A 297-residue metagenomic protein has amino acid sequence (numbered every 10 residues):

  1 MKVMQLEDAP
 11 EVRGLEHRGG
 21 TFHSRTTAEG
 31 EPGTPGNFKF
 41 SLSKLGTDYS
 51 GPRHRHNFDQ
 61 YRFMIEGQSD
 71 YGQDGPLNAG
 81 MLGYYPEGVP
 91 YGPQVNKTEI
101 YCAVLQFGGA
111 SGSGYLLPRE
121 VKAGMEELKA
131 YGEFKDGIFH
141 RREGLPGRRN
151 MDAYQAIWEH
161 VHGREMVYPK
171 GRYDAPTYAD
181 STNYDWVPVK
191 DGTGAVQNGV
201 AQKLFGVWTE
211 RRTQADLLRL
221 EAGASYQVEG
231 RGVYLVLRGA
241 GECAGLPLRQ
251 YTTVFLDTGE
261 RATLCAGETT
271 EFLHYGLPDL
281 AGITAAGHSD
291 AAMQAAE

Functional and structural regions predicted by a protein language model:
M1-F63, Q68-E297: Jelly-roll (double-stranded beta-helix
